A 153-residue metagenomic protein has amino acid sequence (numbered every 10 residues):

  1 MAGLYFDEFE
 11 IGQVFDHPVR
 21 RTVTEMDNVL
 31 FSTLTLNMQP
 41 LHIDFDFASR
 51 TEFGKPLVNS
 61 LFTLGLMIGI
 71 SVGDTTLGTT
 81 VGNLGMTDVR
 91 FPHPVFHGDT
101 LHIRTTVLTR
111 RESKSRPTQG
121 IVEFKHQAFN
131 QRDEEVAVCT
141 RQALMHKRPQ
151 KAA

Functional and structural regions predicted by a protein language model:
M1-G85, K147-A153: Hot-dog-fold acyl-thioester-processing enzymes
M1-I11, F91-T100, R104-A153: HotDog/MaoC-like acyl-thioester-processing domains
